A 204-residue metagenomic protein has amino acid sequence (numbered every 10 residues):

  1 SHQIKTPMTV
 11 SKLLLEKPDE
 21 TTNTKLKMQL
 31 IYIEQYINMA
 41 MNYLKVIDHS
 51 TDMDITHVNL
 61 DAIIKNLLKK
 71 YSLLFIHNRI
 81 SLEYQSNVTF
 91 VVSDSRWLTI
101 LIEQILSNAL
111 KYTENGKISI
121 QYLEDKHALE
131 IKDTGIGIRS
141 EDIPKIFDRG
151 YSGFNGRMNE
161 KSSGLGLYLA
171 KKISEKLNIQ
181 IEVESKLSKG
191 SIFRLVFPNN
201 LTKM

Functional and structural regions predicted by a protein language model:
S72-E83: Short conserved segments within the C-terminal catalytic ATPase subdomain
A109-L110: Short helix-loop "hinge" at the ATP-lid/N-box region of the Bergerat-fold HATPase_c
K117-H127: Short beta-strand/loop element within the Bergerat-fold HATPase_c
D133: Acidic ATP/Mg2+-coordinating residue in the GHKL
I138-Y151: Short conserved segment of the HATPase_c
K189-S191: Glycine-rich GHKL/ HATPase_c ATP-binding element in histidine kinases
